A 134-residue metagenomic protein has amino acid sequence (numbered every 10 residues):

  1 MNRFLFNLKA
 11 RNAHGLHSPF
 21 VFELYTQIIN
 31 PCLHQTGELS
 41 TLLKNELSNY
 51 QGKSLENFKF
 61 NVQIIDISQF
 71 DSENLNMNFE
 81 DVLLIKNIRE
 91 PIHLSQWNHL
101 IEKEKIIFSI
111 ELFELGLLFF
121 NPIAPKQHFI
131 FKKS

Functional and structural regions predicted by a protein language model:
M1-V82, R89-S134: A short alpha-helical cap/connector motif
